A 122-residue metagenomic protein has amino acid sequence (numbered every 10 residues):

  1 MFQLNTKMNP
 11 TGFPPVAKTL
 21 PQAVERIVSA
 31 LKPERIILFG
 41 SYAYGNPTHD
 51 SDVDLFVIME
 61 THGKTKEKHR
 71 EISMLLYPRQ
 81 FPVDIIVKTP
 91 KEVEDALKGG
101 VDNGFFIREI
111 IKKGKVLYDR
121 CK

Functional and structural regions predicted by a protein language model:
M1-R35, Y44-G45, H49, M59-K122: Catalytic core of pol beta-like nucleotidyltransferases
S41: Conserved H-loop
D54-I58: Short beta-strand->loop micro-motif that forms the acidic, two-metal-ion catalytic signature in nucleotide-processing
